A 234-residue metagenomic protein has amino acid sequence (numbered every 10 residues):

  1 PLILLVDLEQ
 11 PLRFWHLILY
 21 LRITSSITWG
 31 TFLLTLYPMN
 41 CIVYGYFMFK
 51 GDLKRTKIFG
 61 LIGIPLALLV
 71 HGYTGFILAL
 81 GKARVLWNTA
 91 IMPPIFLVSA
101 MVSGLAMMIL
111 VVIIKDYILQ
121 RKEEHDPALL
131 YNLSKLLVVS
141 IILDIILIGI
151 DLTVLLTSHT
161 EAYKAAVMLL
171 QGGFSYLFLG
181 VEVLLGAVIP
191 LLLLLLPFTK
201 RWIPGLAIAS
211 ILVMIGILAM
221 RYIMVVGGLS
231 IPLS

Functional and structural regions predicted by a protein language model:
P1-F14, Y20, S26-F49: Transmembrane-helix bundle segments that line or gate the permeation/cavity pathway in multi-pass membrane proteins
P1-V6, L212-L218: Active-site alpha-helical segments that house and flank conserved acidic catalytic motifs for diphosphate chemistry
L12, L17-L19, T24, L97 (+2 more regions): Aromatic-rich, lipid-facing transmembrane alpha helices and their immediate juxtamembrane interface loops in integral
R13, I18, A83-R84, S230-P232: Interfacial non-cytosolic loop connecting adjacent transmembrane helices
L34-T35, N40-G186, L192-K200, G216: Long, contiguous internal "core" modules enriched in hydrophobic/ aromatic residues
L66, G205-I215: Central hydrophobic cores of alpha-helical transmembrane segments in multi-pass integral membrane proteins
L218-S234: Juxtamembrane boundary at the C-terminal end of a transmembrane helix
